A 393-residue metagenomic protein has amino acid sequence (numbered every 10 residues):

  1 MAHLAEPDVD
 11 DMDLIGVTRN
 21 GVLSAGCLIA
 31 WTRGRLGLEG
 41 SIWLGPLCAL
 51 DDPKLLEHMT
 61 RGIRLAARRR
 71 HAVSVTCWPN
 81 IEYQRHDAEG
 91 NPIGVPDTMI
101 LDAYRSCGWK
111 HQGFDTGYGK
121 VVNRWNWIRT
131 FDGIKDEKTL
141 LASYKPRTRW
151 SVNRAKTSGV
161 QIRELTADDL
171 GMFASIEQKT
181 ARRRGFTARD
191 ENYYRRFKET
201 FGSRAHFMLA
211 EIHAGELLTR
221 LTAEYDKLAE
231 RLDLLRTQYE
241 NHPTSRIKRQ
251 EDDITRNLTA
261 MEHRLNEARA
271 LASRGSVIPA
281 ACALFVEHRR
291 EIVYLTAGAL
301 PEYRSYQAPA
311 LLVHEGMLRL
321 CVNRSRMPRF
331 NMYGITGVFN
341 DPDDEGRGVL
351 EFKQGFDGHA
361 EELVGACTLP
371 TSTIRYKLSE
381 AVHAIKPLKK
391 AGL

Functional and structural regions predicted by a protein language model:
M1-L36, H86-E89, W109-K120, T130-S305: A conserved beta-strand-loop-helix scaffold within acyl/acetyltransferase catalytic domains
L14, G337-L393: C-terminal catalytic domain of photolyase/cryptochrome flavoproteins, centering on the FAD-binding pocket
G37-G119, I278-A281, E287-F356: Acyl-donor binding region in acyl/amide transferases
L38-W43, W125, S158-V160: Short amphipathic alpha-helical segments
P79-N80, F114-G117, E164-A167, G334 (+1 more regions): Acidic carboxylate-rich catalytic motifs and surrounding loops in phosphoryl-/glycosyl-chemistry enzymes
Q84, E216-L217, F339, E362: Flexible, glycine-rich phosphate/dinucleotide-binding loops and adjacent beta-alpha linkers at cofactor/substrate
E89-M99, V122-K138, R154, T373-L393: A short, hydrophobic/aromatic-rich structural module that often spans a beta strand with its adjoining loop
